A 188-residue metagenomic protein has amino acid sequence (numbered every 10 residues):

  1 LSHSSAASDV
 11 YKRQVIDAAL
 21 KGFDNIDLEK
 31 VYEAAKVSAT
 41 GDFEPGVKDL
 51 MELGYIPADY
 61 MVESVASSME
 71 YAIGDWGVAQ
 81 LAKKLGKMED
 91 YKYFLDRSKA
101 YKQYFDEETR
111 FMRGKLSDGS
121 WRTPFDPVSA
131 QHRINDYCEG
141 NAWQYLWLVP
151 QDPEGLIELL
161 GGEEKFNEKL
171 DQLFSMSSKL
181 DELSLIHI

Functional and structural regions predicted by a protein language model:
L1-A7, Y11, I186-H187: Single conserved hydrophobic/aromatic residue that forms the stacking wall/gate of nucleotide- or nucleobase-binding
I16-D17, K21: Buried, small/hydrophobic-residue-enriched core segments of structured protein domains
G22-L185: Active-site core of glycosidic bond-cleaving carbohydrate-active enzymes
